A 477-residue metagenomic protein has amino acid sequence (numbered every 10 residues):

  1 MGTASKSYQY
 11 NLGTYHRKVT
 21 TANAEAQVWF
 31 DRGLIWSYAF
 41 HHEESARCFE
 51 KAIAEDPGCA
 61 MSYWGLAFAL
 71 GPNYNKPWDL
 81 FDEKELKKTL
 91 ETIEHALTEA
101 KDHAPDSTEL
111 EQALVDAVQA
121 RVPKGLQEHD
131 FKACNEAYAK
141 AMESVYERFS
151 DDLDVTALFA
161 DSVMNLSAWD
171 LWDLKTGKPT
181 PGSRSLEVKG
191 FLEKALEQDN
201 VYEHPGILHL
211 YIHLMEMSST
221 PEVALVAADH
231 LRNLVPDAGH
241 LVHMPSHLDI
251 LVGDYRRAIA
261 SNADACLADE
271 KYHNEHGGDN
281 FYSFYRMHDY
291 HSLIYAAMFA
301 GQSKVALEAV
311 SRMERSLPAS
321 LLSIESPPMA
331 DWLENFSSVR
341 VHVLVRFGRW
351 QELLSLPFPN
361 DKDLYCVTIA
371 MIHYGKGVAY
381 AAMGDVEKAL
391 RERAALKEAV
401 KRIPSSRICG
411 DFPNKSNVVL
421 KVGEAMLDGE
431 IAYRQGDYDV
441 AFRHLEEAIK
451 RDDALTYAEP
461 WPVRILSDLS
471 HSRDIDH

Functional and structural regions predicted by a protein language model:
G2-G58, Y63-D151, L158-Q198, L208-S218 (+8 more regions): Short coil/linker segments at helix-helix boundaries
H42-E43, N135, S185, T220-P221 (+5 more regions): TPR-repeat structural position
S45, I93, T156, V188 (+9 more regions): Solenoid-repeat scaffolds in large eukaryotic assemblies
Y202: Soluble catalytic regions of membrane-associated enzymes that act on cell-envelope and secretory-pathway components
P205: Active-site-adjacent "gating/activation" loops or surface patches in catalytic cores
R256-H273: Flexible glycine/proline-rich, aromatic-decorated loop/lid segments
G301-P328, E334-H477: Helix-coil-helix junctions within alpha-helical repeat/solenoid scaffolds
